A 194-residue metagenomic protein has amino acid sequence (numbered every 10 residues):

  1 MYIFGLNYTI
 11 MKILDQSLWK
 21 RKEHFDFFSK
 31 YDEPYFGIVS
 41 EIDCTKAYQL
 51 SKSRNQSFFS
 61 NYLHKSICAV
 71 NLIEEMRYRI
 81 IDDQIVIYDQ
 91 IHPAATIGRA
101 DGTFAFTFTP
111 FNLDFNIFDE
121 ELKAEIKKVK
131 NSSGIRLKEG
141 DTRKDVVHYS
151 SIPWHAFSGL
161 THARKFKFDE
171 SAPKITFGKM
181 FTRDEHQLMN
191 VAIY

Functional and structural regions predicted by a protein language model:
M1-I10: Short, Lys/Arg-enriched N-terminal segments with co-localized hydrophobic residues within the first ~10-30 amino acids
K12-V39, F59, L137, V146-S150 (+1 more regions): Flexible, Gly/Pro-enriched loop and linker segments at secondary-structure and domain junctions
I13-L14, S40-E41, L50, R54 (+1 more regions): Aromatic-residue-lined binding/catalytic grooves and analogous aromatic/hydrophobic interfacial grooves in multimeric
Y31-Q49, Q90-N116, H186-I193: Acyl/amide activation-and-transfer machinery of modular secondary-metabolite enzymes
Q49-S53, H64, E120, A124: Replace "anionic and nucleotidyl ligands
Q56-P93: Hydrophobic "lid/gating" helix adjacent to the active-site nucleophile that controls access to an acyl-thioester pocket
I87-D89, D141-R143, D169-S171: A short, structural micro-pattern
R99-H155: Helical lid/core segments from catalytic subdomains that handle acyl or acyl-like groups
